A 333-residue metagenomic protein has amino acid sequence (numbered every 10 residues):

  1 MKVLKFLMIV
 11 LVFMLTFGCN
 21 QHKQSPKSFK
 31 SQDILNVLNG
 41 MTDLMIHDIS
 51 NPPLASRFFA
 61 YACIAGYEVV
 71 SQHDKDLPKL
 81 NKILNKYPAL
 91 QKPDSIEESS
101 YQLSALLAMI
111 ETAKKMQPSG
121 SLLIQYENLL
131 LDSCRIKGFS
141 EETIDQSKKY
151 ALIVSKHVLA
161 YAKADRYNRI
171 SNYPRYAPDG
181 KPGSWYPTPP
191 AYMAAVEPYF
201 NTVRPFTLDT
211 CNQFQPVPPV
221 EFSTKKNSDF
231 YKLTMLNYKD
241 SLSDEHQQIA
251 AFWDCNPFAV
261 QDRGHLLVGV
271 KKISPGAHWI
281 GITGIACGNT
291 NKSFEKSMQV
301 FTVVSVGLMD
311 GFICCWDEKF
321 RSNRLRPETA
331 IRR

Functional and structural regions predicted by a protein language model:
K2-V10: Sec-dependent signal peptide recognition, specifically the positively charged N-region followed immediately by
L15-G18: C-terminal motif of bacterial Sec signal peptides marking the signal peptidase cleavage site
N20-R333: Acidic/polar surface patches and capping/hinge elements
